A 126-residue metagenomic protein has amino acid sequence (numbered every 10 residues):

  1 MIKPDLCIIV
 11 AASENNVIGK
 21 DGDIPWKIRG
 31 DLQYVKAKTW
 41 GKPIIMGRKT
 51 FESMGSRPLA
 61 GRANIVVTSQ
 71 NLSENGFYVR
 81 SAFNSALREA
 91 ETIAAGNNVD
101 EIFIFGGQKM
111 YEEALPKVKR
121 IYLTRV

Functional and structural regions predicted by a protein language model:
I2-N15: N-terminal nucleotide-binding beta1-loop-alpha1 segment
P4, R57-L59, N97, P116: Structured loop/turn residues at beta-strand edges in well-structured enzyme cores
D5-C7, R62-A63, E101, K119-R120: Residues at the starts of beta-strands that form the adenosine-phosphate
C7, P25, Y34, T39-F83: Short, surface-exposed acidic-centric catalytic microdomains
V10-A12, M46, T68, G106 (+1 more regions): Short beta-strand/turn micro-motifs composed of small residues that flank or help shape donor/cofactor-binding pockets
R29: ATP/pyrophosphate-binding catalytic subdomain of soluble kinases
K49, S73, Y78-V126: A glycine-rich beta-strand to alpha-helix segment that forms a phosphate/ribose-binding loop at ligand/cofactor sites
